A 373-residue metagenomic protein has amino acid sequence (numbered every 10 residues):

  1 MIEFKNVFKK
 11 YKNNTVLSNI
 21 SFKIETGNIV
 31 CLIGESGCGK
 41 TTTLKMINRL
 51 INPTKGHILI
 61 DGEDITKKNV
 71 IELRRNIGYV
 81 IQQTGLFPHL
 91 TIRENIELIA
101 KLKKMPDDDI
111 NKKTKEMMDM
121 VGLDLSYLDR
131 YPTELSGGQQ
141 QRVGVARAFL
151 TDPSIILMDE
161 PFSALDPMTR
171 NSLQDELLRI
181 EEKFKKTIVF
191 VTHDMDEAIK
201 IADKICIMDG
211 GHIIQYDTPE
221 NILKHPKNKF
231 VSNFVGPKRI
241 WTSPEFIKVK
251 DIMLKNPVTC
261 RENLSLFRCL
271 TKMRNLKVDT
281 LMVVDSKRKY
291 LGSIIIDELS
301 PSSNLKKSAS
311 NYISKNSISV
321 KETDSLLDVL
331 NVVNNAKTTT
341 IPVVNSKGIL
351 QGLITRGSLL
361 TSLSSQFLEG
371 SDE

Functional and structural regions predicted by a protein language model:
I33-E35: The feature captures the beta-strand-to-loop junction immediately N-terminal to the Walker
N48: Helix-to-loop junction immediately C-terminal to a conserved catalytic motif
E97, K101, D108-S126: Conserved ABC ATPase "signature" region
Y127, A148-F149: ABC ATPase C-loop
T133, T151: Conserved signature/switch motifs of ABC ATPase nucleotide-binding domains
Y216-D217, H225, S293, L353: ABC ATPase "signature
T259-V278, V283-D285, P301-S303, S319-K347 (+2 more regions): The conserved cystathionine-beta-synthase
